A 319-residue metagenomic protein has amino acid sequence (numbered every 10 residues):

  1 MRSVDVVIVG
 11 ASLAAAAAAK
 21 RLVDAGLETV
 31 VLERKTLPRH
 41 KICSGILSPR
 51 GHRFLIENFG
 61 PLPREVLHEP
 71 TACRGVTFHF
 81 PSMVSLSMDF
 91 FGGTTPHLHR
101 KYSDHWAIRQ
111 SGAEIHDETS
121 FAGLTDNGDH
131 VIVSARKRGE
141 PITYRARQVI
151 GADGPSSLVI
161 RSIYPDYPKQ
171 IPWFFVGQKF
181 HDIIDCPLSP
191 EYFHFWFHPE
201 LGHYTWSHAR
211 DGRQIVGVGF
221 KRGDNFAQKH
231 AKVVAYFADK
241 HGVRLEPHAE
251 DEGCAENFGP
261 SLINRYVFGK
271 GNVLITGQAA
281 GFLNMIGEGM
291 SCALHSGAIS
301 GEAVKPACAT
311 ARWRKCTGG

Functional and structural regions predicted by a protein language model:
M1-A14: Beta1/beta-strand and adjacent pyrophosphate-binding region of the FAD-binding site in flavoprotein oxidoreductases
G10, A152-D153, T276: Short, well-ordered coil/turn residues at beta-beta hairpins and beta-strand->alpha-helix junctions within
A14, L37, S156: Conserved Rossmann-like nucleotide-cofactor binding loop
V23-C43: Glycine-rich FAD pyrophosphate-binding loop
E57-P61, E65, A72-S162, P172-F174: Conserved N-terminal helical subregion
E140, S156-A235: Conserved FAD-binding catalytic core of PHBH/FMO-like flavoproteins
D224-S300: FAD/FMN-dependent oxidoreductases across multiple families
E302-G319: Active-site-proximal substrate-binding core of FAD-dependent oxidoreductases
